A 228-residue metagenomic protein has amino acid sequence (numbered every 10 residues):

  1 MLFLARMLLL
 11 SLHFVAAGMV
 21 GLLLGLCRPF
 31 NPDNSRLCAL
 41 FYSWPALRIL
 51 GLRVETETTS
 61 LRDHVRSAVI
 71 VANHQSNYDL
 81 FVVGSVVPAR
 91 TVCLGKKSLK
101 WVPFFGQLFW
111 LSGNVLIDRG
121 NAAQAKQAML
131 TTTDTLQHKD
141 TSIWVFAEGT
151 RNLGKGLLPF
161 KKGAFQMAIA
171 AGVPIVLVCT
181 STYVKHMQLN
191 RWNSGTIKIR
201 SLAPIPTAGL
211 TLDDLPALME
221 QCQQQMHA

Functional and structural regions predicted by a protein language model:
M1-G25, L37, S60-D63, A217-A228: Membrane-interfacial terminal anchoring regions of lipid-handling membrane enzymes
F14-P29, D33-R36, L40, I49-L50 (+1 more regions): Catalytic core of membrane glycerolipid acyltransferases/transacylases, capturing the structured, soluble-facing
P45-V54: Canonical alpha-helical transmembrane segments
E55-S60, G172: Soluble, non-transmembrane catalytic domains of enzymes that act on hydrophobic metabolites at membranes
T56, I70, C93-L94, I199-S201: Generic preference for hydrophobic
T56, V115-D118, T207: Short acidic-hydrophobic, aromatic-tinged amphipathic segments that line or gate anion-handling sites
K126-A228: Non-catalytic C-terminal accessory region of glycerolipid acyltransferases and related lyso-lipid remodeling enzymes
